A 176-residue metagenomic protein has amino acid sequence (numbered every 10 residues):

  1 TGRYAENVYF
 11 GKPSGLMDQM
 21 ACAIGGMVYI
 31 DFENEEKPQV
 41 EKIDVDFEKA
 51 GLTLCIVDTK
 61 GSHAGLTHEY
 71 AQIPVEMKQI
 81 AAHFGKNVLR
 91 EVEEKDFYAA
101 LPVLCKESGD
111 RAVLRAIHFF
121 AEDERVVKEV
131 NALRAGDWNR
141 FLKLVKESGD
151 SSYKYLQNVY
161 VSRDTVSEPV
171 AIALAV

Functional and structural regions predicted by a protein language model:
T1-Q19: Glycine-rich, mobile lid/loop segments that gate access to catalytic sites or pores
A21, G26-V176: C-terminal nucleotide
